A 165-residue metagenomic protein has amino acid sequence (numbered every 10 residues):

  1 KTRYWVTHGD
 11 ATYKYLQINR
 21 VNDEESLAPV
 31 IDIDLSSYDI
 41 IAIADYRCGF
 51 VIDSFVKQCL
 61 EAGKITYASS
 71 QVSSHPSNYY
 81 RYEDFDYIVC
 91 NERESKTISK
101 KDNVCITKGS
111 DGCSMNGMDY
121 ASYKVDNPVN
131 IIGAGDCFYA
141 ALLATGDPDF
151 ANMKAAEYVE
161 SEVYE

Functional and structural regions predicted by a protein language model:
K1-I131, G146, F150-E165: Ribokinase/PfkB-type carbohydrate-kinase core domain
G135: Conserved single-residue anchors adjacent to enzymatic active/cofactor-binding motifs
L142-L143: 4′-phosphopantetheine-dependent carrier domains
